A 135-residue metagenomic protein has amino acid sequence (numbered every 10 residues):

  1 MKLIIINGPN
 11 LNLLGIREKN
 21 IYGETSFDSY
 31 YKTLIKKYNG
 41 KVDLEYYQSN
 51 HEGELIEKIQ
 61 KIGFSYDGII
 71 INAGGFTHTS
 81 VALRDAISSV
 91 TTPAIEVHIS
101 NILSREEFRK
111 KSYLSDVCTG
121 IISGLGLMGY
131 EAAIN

Functional and structural regions predicted by a protein language model:
M1-I4: Extreme N-terminal starter segment of soluble prokaryotic enzymes
P9-L11, G74-T77, S100-I102: Short glycine-rich anion-binding loops that position phosphate/pyrophosphate groups of nucleotides and phosphorylated
L13-D28: Glycine- and acidic-residue-enriched helix-capping/strand-helix junction motifs
E45-G53: Short beta->alpha junction loops
E45-Y46, I95, S104-N135: Short, glycine-/small-residue-rich phosphate/pyrophosphate-handling segment
E54-K58: Short acidic active-site motifs
I62-I69: Short acidic/histidine-rich motifs immediately flanking catalytic phosphotransfer sites in two-component signaling
S80-T91: Short Gly/Thr/Asp-enriched flexible loops that form oxyanion-binding sites at enzyme active sites
